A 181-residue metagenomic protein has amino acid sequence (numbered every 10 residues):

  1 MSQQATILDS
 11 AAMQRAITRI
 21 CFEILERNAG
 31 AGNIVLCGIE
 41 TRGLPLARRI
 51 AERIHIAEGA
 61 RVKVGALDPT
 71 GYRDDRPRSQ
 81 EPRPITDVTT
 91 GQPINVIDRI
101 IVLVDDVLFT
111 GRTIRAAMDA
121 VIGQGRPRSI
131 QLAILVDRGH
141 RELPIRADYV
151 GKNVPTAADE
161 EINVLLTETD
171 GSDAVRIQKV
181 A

Functional and structural regions predicted by a protein language model:
M1-A181: PRPP-associated nucleotide enzymes
